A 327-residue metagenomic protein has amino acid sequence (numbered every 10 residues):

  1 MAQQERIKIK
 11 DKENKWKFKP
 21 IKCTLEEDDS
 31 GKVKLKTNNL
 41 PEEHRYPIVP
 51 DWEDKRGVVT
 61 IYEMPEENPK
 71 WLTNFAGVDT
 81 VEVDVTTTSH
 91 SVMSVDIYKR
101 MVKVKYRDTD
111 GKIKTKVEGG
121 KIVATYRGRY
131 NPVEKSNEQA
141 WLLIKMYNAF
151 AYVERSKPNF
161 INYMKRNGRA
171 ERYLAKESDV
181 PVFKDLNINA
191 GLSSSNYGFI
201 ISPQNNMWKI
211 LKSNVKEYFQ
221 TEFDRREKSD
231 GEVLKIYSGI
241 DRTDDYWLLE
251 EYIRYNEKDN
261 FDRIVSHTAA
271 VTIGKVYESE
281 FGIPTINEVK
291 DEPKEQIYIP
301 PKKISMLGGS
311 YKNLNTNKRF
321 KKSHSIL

Functional and structural regions predicted by a protein language model:
M1-K176, T221-L327: RNase H-like, metal-dependent nuclease domains and their acidic two-metal-ion catalytic environment used
Y173-S229: Short alpha-helix plus adjacent loop in nuclease-associated cores
